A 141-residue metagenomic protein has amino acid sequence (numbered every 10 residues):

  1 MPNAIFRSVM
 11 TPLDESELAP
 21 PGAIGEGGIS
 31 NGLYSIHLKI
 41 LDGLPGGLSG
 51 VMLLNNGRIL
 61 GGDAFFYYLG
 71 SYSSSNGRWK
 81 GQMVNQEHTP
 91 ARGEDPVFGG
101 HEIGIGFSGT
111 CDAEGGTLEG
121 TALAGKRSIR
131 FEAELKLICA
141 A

Functional and structural regions predicted by a protein language model:
P2-L44, L118: Tryptophan-anchored aromatic micro-motifs
P2-N3, A64-G115: Contiguous, well-ordered beta-strand patches that form the walls/edges of small beta-barrel/beta-sandwich domains
I29-L33, V51-L60, S74-R78, G109-G116 (+1 more regions): Short, solvent-exposed coil/turn segments at beta-strand boundaries
S35-L44, G57-F65, P96-E102: Short, solvent-exposed secondary-structure boundary motifs
D42-L44, T89-A91, S128, A141: Residue-level signal for secondary-structure boundary sites
L44-Q86, G120-T121, G125-R127: N-terminal glycine/threonine-rich, aromatic-flanked beta-hairpin/loop signature
S49-V51, L69, G104-S108, R130-E134: Well-ordered beta-strand positions in beta-sheet-rich domains
D112-K136: Short, compact, well-ordered microdomains
